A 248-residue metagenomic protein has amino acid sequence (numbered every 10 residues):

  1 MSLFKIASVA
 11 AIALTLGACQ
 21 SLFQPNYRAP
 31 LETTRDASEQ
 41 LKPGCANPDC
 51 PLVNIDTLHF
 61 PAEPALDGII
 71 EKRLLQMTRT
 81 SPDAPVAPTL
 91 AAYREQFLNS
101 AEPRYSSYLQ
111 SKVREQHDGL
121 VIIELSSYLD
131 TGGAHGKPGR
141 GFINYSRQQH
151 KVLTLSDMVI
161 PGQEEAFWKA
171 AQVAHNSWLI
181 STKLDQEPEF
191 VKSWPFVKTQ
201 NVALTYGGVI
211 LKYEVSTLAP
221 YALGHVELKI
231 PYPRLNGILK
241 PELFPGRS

Functional and structural regions predicted by a protein language model:
M1-S8: Bacterial N-terminal signal peptides that target proteins for export
T15-A18: C-terminal motif of bacterial Sec signal peptides marking the signal peptidase cleavage site
Q20-S248: Compositionally biased intrinsically disordered regions enriched in Thr/Gly
